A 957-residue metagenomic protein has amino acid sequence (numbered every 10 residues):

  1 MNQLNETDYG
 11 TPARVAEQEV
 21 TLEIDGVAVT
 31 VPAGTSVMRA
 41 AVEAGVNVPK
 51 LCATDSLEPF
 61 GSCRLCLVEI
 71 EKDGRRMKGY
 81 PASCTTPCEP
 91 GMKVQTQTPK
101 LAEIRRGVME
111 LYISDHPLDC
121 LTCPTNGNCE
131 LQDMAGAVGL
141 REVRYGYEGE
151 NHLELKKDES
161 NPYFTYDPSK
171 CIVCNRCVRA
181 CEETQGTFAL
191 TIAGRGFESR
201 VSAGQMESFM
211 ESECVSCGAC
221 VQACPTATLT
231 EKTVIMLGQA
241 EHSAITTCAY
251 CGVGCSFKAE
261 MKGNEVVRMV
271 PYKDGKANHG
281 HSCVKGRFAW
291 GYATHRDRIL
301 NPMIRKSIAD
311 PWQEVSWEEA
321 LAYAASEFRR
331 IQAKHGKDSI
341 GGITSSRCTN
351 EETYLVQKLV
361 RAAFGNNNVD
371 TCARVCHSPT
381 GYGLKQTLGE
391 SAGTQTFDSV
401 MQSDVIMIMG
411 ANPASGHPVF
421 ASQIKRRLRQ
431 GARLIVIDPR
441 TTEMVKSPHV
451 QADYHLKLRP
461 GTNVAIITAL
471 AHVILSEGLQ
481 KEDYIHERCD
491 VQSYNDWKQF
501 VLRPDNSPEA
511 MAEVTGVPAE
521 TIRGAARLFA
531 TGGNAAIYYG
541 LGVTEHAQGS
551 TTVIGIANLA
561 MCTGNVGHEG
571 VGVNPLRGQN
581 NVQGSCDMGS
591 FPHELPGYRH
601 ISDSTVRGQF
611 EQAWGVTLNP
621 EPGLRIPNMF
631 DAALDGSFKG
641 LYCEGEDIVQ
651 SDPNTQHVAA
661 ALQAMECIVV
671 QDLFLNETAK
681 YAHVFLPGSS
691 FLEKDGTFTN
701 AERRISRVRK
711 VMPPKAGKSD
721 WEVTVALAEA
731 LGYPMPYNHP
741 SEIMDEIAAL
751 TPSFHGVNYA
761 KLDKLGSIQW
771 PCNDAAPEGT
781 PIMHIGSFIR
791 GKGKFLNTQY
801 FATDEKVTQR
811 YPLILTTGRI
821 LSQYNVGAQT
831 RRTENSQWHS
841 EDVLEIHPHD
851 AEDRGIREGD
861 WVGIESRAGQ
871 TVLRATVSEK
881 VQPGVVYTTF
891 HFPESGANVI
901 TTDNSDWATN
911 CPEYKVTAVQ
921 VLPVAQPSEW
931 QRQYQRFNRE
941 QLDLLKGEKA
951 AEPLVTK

Functional and structural regions predicted by a protein language model:
M1-T21: Terminal leader/tail segments of proteins
N2-Y9, R64-C217, V221-T247, K262-E265: Fe-S ferredoxin-like electron-transfer domains and their immediately adjacent linker/connector regions across
L22-E23, P90-T96, M206, Q451-L458 (+4 more regions): Short beta-alpha connecting loops at secondary-structure transitions that line or flank enzyme active sites
V37-E71: A basic, amphipathic helix-loop patch mediating RNA/tRNA/ribosome contacts
P117, C174, I235-K694, L727 (+5 more regions): Catalytic alpha/large subunits of respiratory electron-transfer oxidoreductases, centered on bis-MGD molybdoenzymes
F397, E693-P713, V723-G732: Glycine/threonine-rich phosphate-binding loop and adjacent beta-strand/alpha-helix elements that clamp
S585-C586, F591, P740-E834: Long, low-complexity segments enriched in small/aliphatic residues
P714-I768, D774, E834-E845, H849-K957: Long, contiguous, secondary-structure-rich segments that constitute the structural scaffold of globular domains
